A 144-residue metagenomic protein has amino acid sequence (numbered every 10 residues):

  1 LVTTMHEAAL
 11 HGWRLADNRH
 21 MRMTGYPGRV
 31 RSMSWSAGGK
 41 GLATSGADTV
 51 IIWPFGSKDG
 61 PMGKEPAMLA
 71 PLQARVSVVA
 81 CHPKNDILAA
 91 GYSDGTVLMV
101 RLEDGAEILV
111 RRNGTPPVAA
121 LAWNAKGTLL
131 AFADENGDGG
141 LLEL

Functional and structural regions predicted by a protein language model:
L1-L144: WD40-repeat beta-propeller superdomains and closely related acidic/aromatic-rich repeat-like regions
